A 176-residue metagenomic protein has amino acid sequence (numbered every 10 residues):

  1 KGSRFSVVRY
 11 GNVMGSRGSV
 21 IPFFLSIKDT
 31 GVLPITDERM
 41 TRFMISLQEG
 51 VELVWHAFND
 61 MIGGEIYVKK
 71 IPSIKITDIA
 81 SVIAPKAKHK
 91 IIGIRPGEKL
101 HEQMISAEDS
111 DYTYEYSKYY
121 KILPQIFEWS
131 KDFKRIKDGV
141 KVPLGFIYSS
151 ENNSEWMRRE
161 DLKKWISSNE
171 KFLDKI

Functional and structural regions predicted by a protein language model:
K1-I176: Strand-loop microenvironment adjacent to phosphate/nucleotide-handling motifs in alpha/beta enzyme folds
